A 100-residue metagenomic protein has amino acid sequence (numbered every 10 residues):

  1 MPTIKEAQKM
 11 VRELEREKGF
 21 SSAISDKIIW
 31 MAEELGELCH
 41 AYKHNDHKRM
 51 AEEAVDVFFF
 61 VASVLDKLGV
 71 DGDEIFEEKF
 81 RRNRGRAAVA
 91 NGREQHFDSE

Functional and structural regions predicted by a protein language model:
M1-A54, F58-E100: Flexible "arm" and connector segments at domain edges
